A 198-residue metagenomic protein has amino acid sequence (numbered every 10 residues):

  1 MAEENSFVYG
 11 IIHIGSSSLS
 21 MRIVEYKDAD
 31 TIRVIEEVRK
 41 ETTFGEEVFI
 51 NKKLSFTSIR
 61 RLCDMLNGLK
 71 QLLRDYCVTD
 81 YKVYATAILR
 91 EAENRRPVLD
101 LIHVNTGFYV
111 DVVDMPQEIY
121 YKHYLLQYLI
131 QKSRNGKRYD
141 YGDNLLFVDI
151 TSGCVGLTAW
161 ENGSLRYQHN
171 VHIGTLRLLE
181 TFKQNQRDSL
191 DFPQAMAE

Functional and structural regions predicted by a protein language model:
A2-N5, D114-L146: Conserved phosphate-binding catalytic cores of ATP/NTP-utilizing and phosphoryl-transfer enzymes
N5, S17-T57, E161-M196: Short glycine-rich, Thr/Ser-proximal phosphate-binding strand/loop in the N-terminal lobe of ATP-dependent enzymes
I12-S18, F147-C154, N162, G174: A short acidic Gly-Thr/Ser loop motif
R60-L72, E198: Short, well-ordered amphipathic alpha-helical segments that serve as non-catalytic structural scaffolds within diverse
N67-Y81, K132-R138: Phosphate/pyrophosphate-binding loops at sites that engage ATP/ADP/AMP, CoA/4′-phosphopantetheine, polyphosphate
L72-L101: Short beta-strand-loop/turn "lid" adjacent to the catalytic site in phosphate-handling enzymes
A85-I88, T151, V155: Glycine-rich beta-strand-to-loop/alpha-helix junction loops that act as flexible
G107-V113: A glycine-rich helix N-cap at a beta->alpha junction
